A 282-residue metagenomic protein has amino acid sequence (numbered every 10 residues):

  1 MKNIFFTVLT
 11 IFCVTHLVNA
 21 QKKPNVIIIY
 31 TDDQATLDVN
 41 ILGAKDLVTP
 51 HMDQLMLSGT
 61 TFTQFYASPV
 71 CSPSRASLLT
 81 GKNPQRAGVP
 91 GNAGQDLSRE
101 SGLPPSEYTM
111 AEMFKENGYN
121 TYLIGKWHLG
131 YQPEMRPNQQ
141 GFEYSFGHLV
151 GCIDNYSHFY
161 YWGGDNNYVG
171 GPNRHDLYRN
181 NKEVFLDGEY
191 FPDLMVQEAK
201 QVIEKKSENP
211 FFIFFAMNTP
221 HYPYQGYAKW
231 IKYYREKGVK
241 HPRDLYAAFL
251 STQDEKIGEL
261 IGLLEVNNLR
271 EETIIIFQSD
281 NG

Functional and structural regions predicted by a protein language model:
K2-F5, V18-G282: Formylglycine-dependent sulfatase
L9-V18: Hydrophobic h-region of N-terminal signal peptides that target proteins for export in Gram-negative bacteria
